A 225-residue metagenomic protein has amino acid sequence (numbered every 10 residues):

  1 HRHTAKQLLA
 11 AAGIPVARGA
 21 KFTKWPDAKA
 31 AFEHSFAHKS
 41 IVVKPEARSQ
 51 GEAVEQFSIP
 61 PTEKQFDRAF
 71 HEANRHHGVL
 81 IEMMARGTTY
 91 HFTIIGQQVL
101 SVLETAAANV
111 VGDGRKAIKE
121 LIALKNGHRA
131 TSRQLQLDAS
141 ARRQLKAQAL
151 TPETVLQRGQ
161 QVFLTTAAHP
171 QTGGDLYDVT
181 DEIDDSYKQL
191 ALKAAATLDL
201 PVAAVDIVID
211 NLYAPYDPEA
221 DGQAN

Functional and structural regions predicted by a protein language model:
H1-A30, H34, S49: Conserved N-proximal alpha/beta basic substrate-recognition cap immediately N-terminal to, or forming the N-lobe
F32-E33, T93, P215-A220: Short glycine-biased active-site loop of nucleotidyltransferases that positions the nucleotide triphosphate and helps
F32-V43: Acidic/histidine-enriched active-site and ligand-binding environments that engage anionic O-linkages
I41-R68, T89: Glycine-rich phosphate-binding loop of ATP-grasp-fold ATP-dependent ligases
Q56, I94, I207-I209: Conserved hydrophobic "DFG−1" position in protein kinase catalytic cores
P60-H169: Phosphate-binding site of ATP-dependent enzymes
Q98, A106-D113, T166-N225: ATP-dependent carboxylate activation and anion-phosphoryl transfer catalytic cores that bind Mg-ATP to form
